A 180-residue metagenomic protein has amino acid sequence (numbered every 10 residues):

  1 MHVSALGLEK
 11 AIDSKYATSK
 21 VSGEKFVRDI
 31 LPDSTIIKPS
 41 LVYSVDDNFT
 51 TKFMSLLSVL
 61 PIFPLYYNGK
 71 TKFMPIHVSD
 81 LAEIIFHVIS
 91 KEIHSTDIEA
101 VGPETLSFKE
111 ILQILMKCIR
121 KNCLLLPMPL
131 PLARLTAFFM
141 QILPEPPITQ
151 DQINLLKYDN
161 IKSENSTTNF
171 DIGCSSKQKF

Functional and structural regions predicted by a protein language model:
M1-I30, S34-S40: Conserved Rossmann-fold NAD(P)-dependent oxidoreductase catalytic core, especially the SDR/UDP-sugar
E9-K15, T35-L56, K72, L106: Flexible, glycine-rich beta-alpha linker
V21-E24, T50-T51, K109: Short, surface-exposed alpha-helical segments at coil->helix boundaries
I37, L65-Y66, A100, M128: Hydrophobic residues at beta-strand termini and immediately following loops that shape nucleotide-binding pockets
N48-F49, N68-I89, T96: Substrate-positioning beta->alpha
M54-Y67: A short C-terminal helix-loop "cap" of Rossmann-like NAD(P)-dependent dehydrogenase/epimerase domains
V88-T149, K162-F180: Mid/C-terminal beta-alpha module of Rossmann-like enzyme folds, strongest in SDR-family dehydrogenases/epimerases
L156-I161: N-terminal, intrinsically disordered low-complexity tails/presequences enriched in Lys/Ser/Pro and small residues
